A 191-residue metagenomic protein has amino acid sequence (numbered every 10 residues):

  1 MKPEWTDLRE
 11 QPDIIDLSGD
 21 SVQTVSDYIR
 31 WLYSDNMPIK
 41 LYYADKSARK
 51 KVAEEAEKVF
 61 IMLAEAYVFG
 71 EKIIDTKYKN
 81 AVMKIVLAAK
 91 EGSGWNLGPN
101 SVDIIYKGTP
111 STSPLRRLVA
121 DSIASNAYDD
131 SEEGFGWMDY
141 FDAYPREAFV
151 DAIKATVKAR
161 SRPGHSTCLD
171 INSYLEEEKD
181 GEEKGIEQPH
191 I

Functional and structural regions predicted by a protein language model:
M1-K2, D75, T112, Y144-R146: Short, solvent-exposed helix-helix connector turns and helix-capping sites enriched in acidic/polar residues
M1-K46, T156-I191: BTB/POZ (also called T1 in voltage-gated K+ channels) oligomerization domain detector
I15, V102-K107, D129-R160: Long amphipathic alpha-helical assembly cores
R30-W31, M37-E133: Post-BTB helical module
R49, E54, P99-V102, E147-V150 (+4 more regions): Low-complexity, intrinsically disordered short peptide segments enriched in small/polar/basic residues
G108, R117-L118, E147, S161-P163 (+1 more regions): Positively charged, low-complexity intrinsically disordered regions
